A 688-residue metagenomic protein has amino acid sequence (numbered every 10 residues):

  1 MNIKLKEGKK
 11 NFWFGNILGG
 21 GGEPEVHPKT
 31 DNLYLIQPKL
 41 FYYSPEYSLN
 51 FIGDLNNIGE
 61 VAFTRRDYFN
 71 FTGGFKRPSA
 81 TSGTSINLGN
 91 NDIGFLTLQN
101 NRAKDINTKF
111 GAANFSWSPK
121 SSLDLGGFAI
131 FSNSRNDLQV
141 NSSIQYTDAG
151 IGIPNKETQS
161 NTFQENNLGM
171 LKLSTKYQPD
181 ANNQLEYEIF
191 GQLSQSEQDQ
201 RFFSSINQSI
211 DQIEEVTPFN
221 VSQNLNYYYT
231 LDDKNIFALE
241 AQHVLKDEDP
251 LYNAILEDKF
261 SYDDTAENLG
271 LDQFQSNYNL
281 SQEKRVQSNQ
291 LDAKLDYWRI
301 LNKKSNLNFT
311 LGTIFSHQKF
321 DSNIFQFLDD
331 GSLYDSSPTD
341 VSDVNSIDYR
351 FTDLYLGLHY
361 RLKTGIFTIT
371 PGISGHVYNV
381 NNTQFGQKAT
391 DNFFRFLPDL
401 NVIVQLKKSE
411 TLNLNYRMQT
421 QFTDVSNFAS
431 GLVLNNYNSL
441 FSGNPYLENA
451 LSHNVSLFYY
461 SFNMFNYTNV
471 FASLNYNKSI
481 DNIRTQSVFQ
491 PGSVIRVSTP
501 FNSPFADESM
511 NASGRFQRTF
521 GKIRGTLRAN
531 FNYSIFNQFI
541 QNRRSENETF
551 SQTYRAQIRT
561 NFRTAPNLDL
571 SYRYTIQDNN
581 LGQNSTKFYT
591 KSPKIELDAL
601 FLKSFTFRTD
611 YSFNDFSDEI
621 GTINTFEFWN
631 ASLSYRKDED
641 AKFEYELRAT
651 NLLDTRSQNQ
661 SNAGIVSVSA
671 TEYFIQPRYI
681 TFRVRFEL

Functional and structural regions predicted by a protein language model:
M1-D199, Q212-L251, L295-I314, R361-F367 (+12 more regions): Membrane-proximal, glycine/serine-rich, low-complexity loop/turn segments characteristic of large bacterial
W13-T30, L49-L55, G375-N379, G443 (+4 more regions): Transmembrane beta-strand segments that form the barrel wall of outer-membrane beta-barrel proteins
G22-V26, I58, S134-N136, S194-S196 (+9 more regions): Sequence/structural signature of outer-membrane beta-barrel proteins
I93-D105, L138-Y146, P154-N166, Q195-P218 (+13 more regions): Extracellular/periplasm-exposed beta-strand and loop segments of Gram-negative cell-envelope proteins, dominated by
S122-S132, L168-E197, Q212-T383, Y467-Y476 (+2 more regions): Face-selective signature of the C-terminal outer-membrane beta-barrel domain
I373-Y378, R417-Q421, G431-V433, K587-Y589 (+2 more regions): Active/binding-pocket-proximal capping segment
F396-D399: N-terminal "first-domain core" detector
R555-Y574, T586-L688: Conserved C-terminal beta-signal and adjacent last beta-strands/turns of outer-membrane beta-barrel proteins
